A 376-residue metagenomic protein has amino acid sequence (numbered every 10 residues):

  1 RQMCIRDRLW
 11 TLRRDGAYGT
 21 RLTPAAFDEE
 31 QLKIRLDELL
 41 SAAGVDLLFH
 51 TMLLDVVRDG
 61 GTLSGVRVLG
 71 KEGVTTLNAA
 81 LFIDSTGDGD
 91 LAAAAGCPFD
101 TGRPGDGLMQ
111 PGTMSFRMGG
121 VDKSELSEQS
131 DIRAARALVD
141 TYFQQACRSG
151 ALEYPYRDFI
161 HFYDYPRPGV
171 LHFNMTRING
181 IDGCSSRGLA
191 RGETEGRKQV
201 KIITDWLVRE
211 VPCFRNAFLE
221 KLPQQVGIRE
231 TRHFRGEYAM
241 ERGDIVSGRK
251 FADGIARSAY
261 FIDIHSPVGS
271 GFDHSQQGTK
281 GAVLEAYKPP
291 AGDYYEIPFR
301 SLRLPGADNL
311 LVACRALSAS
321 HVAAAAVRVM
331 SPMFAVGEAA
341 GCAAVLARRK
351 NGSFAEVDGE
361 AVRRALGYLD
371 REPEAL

Functional and structural regions predicted by a protein language model:
Q2, R6-D55, D59, Q110 (+1 more regions): Conserved N-terminal/central alpha/beta ligand/cofactor-binding core
H50-L53, L69-G70, V74-L81, S85-L376: Flavin (FAD/FMN)-binding glycine-rich loop and adjacent Rossmann-like elements that form
G60-V66: Short, hydrophobic/aromatic-rich segments at coil-to-beta transitions
